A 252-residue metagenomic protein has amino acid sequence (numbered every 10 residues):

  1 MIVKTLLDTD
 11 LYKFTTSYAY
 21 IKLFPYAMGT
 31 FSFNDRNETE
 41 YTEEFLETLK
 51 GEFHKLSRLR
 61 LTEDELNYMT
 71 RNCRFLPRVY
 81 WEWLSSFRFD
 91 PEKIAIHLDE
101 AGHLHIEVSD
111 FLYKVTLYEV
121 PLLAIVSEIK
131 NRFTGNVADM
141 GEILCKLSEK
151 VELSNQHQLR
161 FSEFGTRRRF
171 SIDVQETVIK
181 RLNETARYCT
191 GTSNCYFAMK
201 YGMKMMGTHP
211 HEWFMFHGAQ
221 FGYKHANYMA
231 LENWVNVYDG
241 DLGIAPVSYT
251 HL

Functional and structural regions predicted by a protein language model:
M1-A230, V235-N236: Ordered alpha/beta subdomains of enzyme catalytic regions
G240-G243: Conserved mid-sequence domains
P246-V247: Short beta-strand segments
T250-H251: Conserved small/polar residues in nucleotide/adenosyl-binding loops
